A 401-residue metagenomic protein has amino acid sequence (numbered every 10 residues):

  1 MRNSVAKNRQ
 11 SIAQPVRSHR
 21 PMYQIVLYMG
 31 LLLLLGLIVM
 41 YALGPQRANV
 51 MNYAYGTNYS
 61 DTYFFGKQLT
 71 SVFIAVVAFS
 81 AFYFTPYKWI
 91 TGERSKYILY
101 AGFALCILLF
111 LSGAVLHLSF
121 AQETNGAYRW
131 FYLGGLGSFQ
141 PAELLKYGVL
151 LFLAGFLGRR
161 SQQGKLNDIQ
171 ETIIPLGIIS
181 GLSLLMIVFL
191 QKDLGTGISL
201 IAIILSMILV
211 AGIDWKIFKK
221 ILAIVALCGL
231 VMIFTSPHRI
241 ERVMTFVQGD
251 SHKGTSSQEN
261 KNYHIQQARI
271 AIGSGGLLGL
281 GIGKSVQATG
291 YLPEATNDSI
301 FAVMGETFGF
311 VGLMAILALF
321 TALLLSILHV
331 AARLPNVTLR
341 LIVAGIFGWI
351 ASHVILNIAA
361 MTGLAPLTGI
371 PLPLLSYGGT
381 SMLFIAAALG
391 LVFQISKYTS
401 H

Functional and structural regions predicted by a protein language model:
M1-V16, H353-H401: A juxtamembrane structural motif centered on a specific transmembrane helix
P15-M29, F65: N-terminal membrane topogenic signal
S18, L37, Q68: N-terminal, positively charged regions that mediate nucleic acid binding
G30, Y53-N260, A302-G363, A387-L391: Hydrophobic alpha-helical transmembrane segments of multi-pass inner membrane proteins, especially in bacterial systems
L31-R47: Alpha-helical transmembrane segments of multi-pass membrane proteins
G135-L145, L190-K192, G276-G281, I370-F384: Glycine/serine-rich anion-binding loops at beta->alpha junctions that coordinate negatively charged ligand groups
T245-N297, F308-G312: TM-adjacent membrane-interface loops and short helices in multi-pass inner/ER membrane proteins
